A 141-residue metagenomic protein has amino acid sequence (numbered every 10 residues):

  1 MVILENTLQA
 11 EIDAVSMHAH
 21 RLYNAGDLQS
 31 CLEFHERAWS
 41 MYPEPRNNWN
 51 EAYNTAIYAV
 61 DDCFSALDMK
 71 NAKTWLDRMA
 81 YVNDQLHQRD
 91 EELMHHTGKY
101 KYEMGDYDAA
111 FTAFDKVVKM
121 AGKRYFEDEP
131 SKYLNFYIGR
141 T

Functional and structural regions predicted by a protein language model:
N24, P43-Q88: Alpha-helical adaptor scaffolds
E36-Y42, L76-N83, K116-G122: Amphipathic alpha-helical segments of tetratricopeptide repeats
P45-W49, D84-D90, K119-K132: Boundary/linker segments of alpha-helical solenoid repeat arrays
Y102-Y125: TPR/TPR-like (Sel1-like) alpha-helical repeat modules
